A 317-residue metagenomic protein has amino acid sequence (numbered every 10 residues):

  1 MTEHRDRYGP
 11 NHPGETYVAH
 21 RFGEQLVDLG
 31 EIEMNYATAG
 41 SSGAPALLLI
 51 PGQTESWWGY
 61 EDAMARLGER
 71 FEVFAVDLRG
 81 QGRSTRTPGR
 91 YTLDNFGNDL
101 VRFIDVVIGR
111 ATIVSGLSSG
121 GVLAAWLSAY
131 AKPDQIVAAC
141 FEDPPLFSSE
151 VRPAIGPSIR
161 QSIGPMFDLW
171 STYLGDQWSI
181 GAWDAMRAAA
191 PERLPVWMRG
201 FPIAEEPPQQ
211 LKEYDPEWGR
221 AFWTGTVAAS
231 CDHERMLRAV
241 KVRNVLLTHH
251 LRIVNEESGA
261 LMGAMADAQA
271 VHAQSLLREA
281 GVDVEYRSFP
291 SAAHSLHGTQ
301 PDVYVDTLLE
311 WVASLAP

Functional and structural regions predicted by a protein language model:
M1-L47, G68-F71, G109-R110, I136-V137 (+4 more regions): Alpha/beta-hydrolase fold catalytic core
I32-R86: Conserved HGGG/HGGXW glycine-rich cap/lid loop of the alpha/beta-hydrolase fold
G59-E61, S84-R90, E150-P153, E257-S258: Conserved catalytic-core motifs of eukaryotic protein kinase domains, centered on the activation segment
A75-S115, S119, F289-A292, D306: Active-site loop/oxyanion-hole signature of alpha/beta-hydrolase fold enzymes
G109-P153: Conserved hydrolase catalytic core segment
P144-V240: Helix-rich cap/lid subdomain of alpha/beta-hydrolase
K241-A292: Conserved loop-alpha-helix segment in the C-terminal half of the alpha/beta-hydrolase fold that carries the catalytic
F289-P301: Catalytic histidine-centered segment of alpha/beta-hydrolase-like enzymes
